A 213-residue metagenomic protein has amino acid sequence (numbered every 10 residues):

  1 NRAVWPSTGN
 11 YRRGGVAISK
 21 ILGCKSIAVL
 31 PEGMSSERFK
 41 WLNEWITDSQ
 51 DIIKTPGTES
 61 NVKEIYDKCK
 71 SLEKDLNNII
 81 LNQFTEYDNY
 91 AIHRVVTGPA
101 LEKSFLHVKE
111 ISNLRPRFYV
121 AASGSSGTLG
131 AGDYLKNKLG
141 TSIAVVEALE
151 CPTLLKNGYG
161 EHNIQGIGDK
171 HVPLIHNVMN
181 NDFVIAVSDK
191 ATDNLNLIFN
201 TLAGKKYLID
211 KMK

Functional and structural regions predicted by a protein language model:
N1-L30, S112-T128: A short, small-residue-rich loop immediately preceding and capping a beta-strand
G9, S19, L42, L81 (+4 more regions): Buried hydrophobic positions in well-ordered alpha/beta secondary-structure cores of metabolic enzymes
R13-S71, T153-G166, K170-P173: Active-site-proximal loop->helix
S19-L22, I46, F105, L135-L139: Active-site catalytic pocket residues across diverse enzymes, especially alpha/beta-hydrolases
L22-C24, A28-V29, V108-K109, R115-P116 (+3 more regions): Tubulin/FtsZ superfamily GTPase core signature
V29, T55, Q83, A144-A148 (+1 more regions): Generic beta-sheet signal
K63-D67, E73-N77, K136-K213: Active-site/ligand-binding loops adjacent to catalytic centers
E73-L135, D193-K213: Active-site/ligand-binding-proximal alpha/beta "capping" segment
